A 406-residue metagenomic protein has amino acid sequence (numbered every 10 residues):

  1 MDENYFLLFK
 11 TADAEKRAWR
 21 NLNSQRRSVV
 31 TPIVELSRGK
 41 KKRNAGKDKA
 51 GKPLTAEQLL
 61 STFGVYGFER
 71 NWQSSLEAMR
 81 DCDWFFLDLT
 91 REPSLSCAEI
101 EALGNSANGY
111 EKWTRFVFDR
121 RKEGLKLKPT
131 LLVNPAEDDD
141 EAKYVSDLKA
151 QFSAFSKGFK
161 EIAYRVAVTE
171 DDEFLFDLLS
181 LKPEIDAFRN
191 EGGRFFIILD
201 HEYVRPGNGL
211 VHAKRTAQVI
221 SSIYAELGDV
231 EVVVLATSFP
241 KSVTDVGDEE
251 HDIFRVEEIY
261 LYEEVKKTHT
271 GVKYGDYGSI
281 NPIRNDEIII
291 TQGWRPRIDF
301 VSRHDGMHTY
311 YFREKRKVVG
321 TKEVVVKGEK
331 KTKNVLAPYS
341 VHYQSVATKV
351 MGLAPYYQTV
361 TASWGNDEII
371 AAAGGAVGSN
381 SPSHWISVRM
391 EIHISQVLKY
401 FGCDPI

Functional and structural regions predicted by a protein language model:
M1-L127, P135, V234, K241-I406: Alpha/beta catalytic barrel-like cores
W113-G293: Eukaryote-skewed repeat-based solenoidal scaffolds used as protein-protein interaction platforms, primarily
